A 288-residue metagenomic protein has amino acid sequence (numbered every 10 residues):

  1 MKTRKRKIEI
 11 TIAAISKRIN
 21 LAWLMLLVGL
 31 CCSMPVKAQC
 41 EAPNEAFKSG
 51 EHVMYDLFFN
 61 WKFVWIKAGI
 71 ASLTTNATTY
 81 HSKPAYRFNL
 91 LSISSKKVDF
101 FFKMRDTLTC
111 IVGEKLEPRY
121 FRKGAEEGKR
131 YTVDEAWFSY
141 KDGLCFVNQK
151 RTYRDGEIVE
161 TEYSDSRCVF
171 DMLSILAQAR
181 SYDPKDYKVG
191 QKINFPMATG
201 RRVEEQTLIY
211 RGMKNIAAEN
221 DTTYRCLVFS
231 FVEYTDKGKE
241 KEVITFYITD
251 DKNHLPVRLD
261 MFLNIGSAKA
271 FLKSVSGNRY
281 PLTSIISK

Functional and structural regions predicted by a protein language model:
R4-L24: Bacterial N-terminal signal peptides that target proteins for export
S33-P35: N-terminal signal peptide c-region/cleavage motif recognized by signal peptidases
Q39-Y140, P184-K288: Acidic, serine/threonine-rich low-complexity disordered tracts
Y140-T199: Active-site/ligand-binding surface loops and adjacent short beta/alpha elements that line catalytic pockets across
